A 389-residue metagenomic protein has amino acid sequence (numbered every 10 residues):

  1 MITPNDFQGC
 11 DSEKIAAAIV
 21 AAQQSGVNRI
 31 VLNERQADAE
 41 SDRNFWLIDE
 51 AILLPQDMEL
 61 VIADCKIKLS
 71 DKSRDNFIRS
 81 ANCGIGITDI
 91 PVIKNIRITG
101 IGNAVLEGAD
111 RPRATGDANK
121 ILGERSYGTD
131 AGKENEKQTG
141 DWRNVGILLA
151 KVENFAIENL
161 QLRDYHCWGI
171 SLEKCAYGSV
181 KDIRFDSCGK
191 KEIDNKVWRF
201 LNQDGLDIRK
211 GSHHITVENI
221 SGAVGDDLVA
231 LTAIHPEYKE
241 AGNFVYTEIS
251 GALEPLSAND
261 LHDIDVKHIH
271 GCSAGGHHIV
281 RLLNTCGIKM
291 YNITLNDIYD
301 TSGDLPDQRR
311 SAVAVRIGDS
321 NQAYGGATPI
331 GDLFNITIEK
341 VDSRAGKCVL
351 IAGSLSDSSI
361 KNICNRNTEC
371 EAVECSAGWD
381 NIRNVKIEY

Functional and structural regions predicted by a protein language model:
M1-Y389: Extracellular/periplasmic carbohydrate-active domains that bind, remodel, or depolymerize complex polysaccharides
